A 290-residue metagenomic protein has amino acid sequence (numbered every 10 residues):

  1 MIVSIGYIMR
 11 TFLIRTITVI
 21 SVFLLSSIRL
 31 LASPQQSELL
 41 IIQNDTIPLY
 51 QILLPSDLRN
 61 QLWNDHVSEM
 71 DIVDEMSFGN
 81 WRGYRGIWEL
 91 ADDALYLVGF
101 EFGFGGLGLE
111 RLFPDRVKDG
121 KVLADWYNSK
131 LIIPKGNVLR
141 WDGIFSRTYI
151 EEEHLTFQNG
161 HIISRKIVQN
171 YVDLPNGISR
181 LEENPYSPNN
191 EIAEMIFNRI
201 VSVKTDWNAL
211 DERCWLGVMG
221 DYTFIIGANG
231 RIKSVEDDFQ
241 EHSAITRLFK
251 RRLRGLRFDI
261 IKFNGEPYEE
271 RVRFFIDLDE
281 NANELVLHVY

Functional and structural regions predicted by a protein language model:
M1-Q36: Bacterial Sec-dependent N-terminal signal peptides
L31-V98, F102: Start-of-domain marker
V98-E152: An exposed acidic His-Trp-rich patch
G103, N170-Y171, D238-A244: A short acidic/small-residue loop/turn micro-motif
I133-N176, Y222-I225: Acidic, small-residue rich beta-repeat scaffolds with periodic aromatic anchors
I167-E212, R251-G255: Acidic, low-complexity proline/glycine/alanine-rich linker and hinge segments
C214-E241, L253: Short tight loops/turns at secondary-structure junctions
H242-Y290: Short, positively biased Gly/Pro-containing turn/loop motifs at secondary-structure boundaries
